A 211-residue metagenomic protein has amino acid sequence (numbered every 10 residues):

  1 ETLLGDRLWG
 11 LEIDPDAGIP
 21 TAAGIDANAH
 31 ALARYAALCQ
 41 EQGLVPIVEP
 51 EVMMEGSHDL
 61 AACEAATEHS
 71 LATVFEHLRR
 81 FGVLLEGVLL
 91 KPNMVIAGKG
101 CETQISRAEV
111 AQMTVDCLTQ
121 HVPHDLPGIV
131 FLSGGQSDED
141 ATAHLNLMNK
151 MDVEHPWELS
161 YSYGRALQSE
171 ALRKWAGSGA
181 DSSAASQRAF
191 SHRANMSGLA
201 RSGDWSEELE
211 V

Functional and structural regions predicted by a protein language model:
E1-P15, S197-R201, S206: Proteins with a high burden of low-complexity, intrinsically disordered sequence enriched in S/T/G/P/A and R, requiring
L3-G5, R34-I47, T73-L84: Secondary-structure boundary elements
L4-L11, A33-E41, P50, A111 (+2 more regions): Small-side-chain structural scaffolding
D6-E12, G43-V52, L85-N93: Short beta-strand segments at enzyme active-site cores
L11-G24, V52-H58, K99: Glycine-rich, proline-tolerant flexible connector loops at the mouths of alpha/beta enzymes
P20-Y35, H69: Glycine-rich anion/phosphate-binding loops
H58-V211: Active-site capping/gating regions of soluble enzymes
